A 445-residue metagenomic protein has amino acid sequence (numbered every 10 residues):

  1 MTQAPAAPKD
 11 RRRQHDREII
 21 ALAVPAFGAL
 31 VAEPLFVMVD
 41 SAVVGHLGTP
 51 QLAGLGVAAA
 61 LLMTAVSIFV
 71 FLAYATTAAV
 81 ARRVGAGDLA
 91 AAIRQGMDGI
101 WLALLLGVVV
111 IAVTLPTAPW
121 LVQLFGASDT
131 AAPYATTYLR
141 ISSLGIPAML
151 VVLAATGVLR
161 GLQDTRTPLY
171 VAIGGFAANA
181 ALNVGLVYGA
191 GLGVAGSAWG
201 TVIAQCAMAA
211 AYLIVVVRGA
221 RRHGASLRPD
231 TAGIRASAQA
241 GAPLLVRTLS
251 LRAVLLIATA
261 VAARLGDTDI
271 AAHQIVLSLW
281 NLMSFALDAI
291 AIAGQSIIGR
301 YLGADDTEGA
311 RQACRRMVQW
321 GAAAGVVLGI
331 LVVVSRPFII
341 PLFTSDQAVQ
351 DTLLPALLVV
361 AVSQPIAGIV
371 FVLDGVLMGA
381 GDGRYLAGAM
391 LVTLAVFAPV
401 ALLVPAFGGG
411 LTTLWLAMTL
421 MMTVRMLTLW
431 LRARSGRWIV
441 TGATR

Functional and structural regions predicted by a protein language model:
M1-P25, V80-A148, A178-A242, I298-S363 (+1 more regions): Short alpha-helical transmembrane segments in multi-pass integral membrane proteins
A21, V43-M63, T130-T137, V194-A195 (+5 more regions): Interfacial/gating helices of multi-pass transporter permease domains
A21-D40, I141, V152, A204-M208 (+3 more regions): Transmembrane helical elements of multi-pass membrane transporters/channels
L30-P34, S67, G107, I111 (+13 more regions): Residue-level hotspots within the lipid-embedded alpha helices of multi-pass solute transporters
V31, L35-A53, V122-D129, G185-L192 (+3 more regions): Helix-terminus/linker motif at the lipid-water interface of multi-pass membrane proteins
M38-A42, A112, W120, A154-V158 (+8 more regions): Alpha-helical transmembrane segments of multipass membrane proteins
H46-T49, R83-A86, G161-L162, Y188-G191 (+4 more regions): Helix-loop interface residues and adjacent transmembrane-helix termini in multi-pass membrane transporters, primarily
L52-A112, M149-P168, A272-I330, V334 (+2 more regions): Small-residue-rich hydrophobic transmembrane alpha-helices
